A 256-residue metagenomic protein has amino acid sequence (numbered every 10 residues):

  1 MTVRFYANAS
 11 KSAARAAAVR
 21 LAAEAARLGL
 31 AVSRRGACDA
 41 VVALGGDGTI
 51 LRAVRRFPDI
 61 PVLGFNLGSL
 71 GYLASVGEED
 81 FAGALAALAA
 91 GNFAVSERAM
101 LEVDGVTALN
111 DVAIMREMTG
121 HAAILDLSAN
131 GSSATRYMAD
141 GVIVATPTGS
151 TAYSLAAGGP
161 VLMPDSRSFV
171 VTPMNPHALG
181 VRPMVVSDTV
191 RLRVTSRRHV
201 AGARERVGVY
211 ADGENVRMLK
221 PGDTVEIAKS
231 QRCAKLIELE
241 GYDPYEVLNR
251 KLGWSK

Functional and structural regions predicted by a protein language model:
M1-A40, L44, R56, E78-A94 (+1 more regions): ATP/NTP phosphate-donor binding region
N8, V42, N66, V112 (+1 more regions): A residue-level signal for conserved active-site and pocket-lining positions in enzyme catalytic cores
G46-T49, G68-L70, T148-S150: Short glycine-rich anion-binding loops that position phosphate/pyrophosphate groups of nucleotides and phosphorylated
R56-F57, L162-M163, V186: Short, conserved loop/helix-junction motifs that constitute active-site signature segments in enzyme catalytic cores
I60-L63: Proline-centered loop/turn at the N-terminus of a beta-strand
L70-G141: Catalytic core of DAGKc-family lipid kinases
V106, I114, T119, N130-A134 (+1 more regions): ATP/nucleoside-binding phosphotransfer catalytic cores, i.e., glycine-rich phosphate-binding loops
R136-D140, V144-G180: Gly/Ser/Thr-rich active-site loops/lids in small-molecule metabolic enzymes that frequently grip phosphoryl groups
